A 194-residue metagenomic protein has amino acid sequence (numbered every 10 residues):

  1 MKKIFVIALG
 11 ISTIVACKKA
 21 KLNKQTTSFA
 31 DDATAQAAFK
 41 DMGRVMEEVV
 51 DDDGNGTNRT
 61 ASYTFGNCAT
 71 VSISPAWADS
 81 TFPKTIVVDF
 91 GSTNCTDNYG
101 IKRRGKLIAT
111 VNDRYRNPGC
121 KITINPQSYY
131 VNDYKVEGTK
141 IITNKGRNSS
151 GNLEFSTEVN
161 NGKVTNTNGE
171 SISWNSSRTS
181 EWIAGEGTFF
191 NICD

Functional and structural regions predicted by a protein language model:
M1-I4, K18-K19: Positively charged n-region of N-terminal signal peptides that target proteins for export
I4-S12: Sec-dependent N-terminal signal peptides
I14-A16: C-terminal motif of bacterial Sec signal peptides marking the signal peptidase cleavage site
K18-D194: Low-complexity, intrinsically disordered segments exposed to solvent
